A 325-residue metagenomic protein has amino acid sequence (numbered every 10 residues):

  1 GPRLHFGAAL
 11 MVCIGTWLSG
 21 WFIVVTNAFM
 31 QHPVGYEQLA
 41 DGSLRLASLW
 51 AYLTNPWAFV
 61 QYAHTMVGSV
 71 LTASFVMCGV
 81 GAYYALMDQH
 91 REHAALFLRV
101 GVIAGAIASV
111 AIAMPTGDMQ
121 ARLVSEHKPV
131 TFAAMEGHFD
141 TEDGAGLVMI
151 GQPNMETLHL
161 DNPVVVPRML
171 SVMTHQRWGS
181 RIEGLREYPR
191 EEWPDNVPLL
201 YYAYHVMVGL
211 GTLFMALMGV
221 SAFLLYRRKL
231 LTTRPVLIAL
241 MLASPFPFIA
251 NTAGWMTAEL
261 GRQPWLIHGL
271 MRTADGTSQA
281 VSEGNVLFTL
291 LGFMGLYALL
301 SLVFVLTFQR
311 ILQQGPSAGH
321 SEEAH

Functional and structural regions predicted by a protein language model:
G1-H325: Polytopic transmembrane helical bundles with strong interfacial aromatic enrichment
